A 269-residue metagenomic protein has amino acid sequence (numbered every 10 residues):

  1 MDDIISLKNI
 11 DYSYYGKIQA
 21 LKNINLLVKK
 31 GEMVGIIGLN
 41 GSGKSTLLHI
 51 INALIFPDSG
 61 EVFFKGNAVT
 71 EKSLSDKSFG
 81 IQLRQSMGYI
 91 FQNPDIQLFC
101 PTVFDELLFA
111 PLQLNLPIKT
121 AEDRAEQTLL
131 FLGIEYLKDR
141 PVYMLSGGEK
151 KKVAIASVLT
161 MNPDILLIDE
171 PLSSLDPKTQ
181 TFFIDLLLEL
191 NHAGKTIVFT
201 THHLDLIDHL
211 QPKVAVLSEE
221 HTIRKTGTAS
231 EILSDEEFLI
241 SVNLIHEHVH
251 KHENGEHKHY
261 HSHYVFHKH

Functional and structural regions predicted by a protein language model:
I37-L39: The feature captures the beta-strand-to-loop junction immediately N-terminal to the Walker
N52: Helix-to-loop junction immediately C-terminal to a conserved catalytic motif
K119-L137: Conserved ABC ATPase "signature" region
P141-L145, E149: Conserved ABC ATPase signature
T201-H202: H-loop/switch region of ABC-family ATPase nucleotide-binding domains
V214-T228: H-loop (His-switch) and adjacent beta-strand-loop-beta switch element of ABC-type ATPase nucleotide-binding domains
S234-H269: ABC ATPase nucleotide-binding domains
